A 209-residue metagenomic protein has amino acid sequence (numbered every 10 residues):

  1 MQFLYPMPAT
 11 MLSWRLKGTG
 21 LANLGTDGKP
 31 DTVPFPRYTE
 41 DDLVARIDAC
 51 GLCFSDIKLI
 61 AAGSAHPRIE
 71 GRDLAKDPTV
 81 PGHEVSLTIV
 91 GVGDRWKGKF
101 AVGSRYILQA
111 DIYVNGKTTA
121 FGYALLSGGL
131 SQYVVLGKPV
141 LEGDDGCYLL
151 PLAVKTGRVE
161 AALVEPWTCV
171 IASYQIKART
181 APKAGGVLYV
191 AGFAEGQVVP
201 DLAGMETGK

Functional and structural regions predicted by a protein language model:
M7-W14: Short structural boundary motif marking the start of a folded domain
G20-K29, F54-D56, K97, N115-G116: Short N-terminal binding/cap micro-motifs at the start of the first secondary-structure element
P34-C50, A65-Y113, G128, A153: Glycine-rich beta-strand-centered segment in the early N-terminal region that forms part of a ligand/cofactor-binding
K58-H66: Short Gly/aromatic-enriched secondary-structure transition segments
A110-L188: NAD(P)H dinucleotide-binding glycine-rich loop of Rossmann-like/cofactor-binding domains, especially the beta1-alpha1
V170, A184-K209: Glycine-rich adenosine-cofactor-binding loop
